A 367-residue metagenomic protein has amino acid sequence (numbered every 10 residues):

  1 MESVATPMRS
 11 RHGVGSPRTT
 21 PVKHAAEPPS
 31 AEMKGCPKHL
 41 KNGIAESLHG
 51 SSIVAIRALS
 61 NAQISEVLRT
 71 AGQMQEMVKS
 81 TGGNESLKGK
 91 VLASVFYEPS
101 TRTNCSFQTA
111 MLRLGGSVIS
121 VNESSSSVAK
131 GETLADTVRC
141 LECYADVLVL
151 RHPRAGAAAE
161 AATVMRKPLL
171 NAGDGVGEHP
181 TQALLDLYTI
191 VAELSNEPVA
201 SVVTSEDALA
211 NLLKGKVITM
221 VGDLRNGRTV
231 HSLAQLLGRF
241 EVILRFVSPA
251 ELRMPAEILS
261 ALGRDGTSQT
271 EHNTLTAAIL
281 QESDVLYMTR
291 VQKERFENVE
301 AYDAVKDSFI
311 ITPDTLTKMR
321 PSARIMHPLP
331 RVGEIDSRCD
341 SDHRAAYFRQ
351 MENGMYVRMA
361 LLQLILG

Functional and structural regions predicted by a protein language model:
T6-M8, R18, V22, A26-S30 (+3 more regions): C-terminal helix-to-coil terminal segments
T20, H24, S51, T81-A192 (+1 more regions): Phosphate/diphosphate ligand-binding glycine-rich loop within oxidoreductases
E27-C105, T109: Positively charged, low-complexity intrinsically disordered leader regions
L87-L92, K214-I218, S322: Phosphate-coordination loops involved in phosphoryl transfer and adenosine-cofactor binding
Y97-A110, S195-T289: Glycine-rich phosphate/diphosphate-binding loop of Rossmann-like nucleotide-binding domains
L114, Y144, V164-R166, F240 (+3 more regions): Short, structured coil segments at secondary-structure junctions
L262-C339, R344: Rossmann-like adenosine-cofactor binding region
